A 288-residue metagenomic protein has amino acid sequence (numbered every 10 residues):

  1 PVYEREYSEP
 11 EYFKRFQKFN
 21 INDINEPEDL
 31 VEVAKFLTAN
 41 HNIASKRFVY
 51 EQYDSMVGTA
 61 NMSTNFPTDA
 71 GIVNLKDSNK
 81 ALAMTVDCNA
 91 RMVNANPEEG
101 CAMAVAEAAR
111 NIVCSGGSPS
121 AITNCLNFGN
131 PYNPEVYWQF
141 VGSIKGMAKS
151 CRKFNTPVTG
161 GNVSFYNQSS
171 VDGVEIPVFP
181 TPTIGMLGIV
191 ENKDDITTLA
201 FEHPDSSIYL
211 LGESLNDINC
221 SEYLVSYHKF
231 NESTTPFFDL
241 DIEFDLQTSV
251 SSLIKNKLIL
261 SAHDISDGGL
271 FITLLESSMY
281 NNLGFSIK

Functional and structural regions predicted by a protein language model:
P1-K288: Glycine/proline-enriched, intrinsically flexible loops and inter-domain linkers
